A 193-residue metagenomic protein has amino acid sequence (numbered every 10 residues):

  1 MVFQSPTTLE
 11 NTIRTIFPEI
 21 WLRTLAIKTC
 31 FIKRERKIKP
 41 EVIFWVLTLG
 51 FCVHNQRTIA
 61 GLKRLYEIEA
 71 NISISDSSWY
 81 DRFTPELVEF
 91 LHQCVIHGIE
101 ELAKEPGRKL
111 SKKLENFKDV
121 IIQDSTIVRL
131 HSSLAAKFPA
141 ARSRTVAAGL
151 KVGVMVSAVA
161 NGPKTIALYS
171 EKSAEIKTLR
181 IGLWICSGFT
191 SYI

Functional and structural regions predicted by a protein language model:
M1-I193: Conserved, well-structured functional cores that handle cations and Mg-NTP chemistry
